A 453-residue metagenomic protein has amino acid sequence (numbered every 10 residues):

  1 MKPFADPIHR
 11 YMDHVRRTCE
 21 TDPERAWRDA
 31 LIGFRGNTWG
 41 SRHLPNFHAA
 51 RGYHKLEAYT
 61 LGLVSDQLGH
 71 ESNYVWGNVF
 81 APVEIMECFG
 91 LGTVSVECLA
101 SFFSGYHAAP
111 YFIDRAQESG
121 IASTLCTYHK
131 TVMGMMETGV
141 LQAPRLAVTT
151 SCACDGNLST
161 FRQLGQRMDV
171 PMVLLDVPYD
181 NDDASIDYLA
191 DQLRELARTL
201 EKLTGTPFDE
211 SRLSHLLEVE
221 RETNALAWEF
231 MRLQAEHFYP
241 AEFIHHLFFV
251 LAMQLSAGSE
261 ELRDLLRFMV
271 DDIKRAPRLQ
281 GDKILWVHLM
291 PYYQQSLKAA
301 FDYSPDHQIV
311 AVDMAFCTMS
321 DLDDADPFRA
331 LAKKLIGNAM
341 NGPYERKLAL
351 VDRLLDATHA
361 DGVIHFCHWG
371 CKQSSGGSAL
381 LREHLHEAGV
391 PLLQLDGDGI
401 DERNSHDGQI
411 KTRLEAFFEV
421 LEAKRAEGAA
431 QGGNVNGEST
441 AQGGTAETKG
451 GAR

Functional and structural regions predicted by a protein language model:
K2-N73, A190, R194, R198-A315 (+1 more regions): A charged, amphipathic alpha-helical module
P3-Y11, A379-G432, K449-R453: Peripheral docking tails and interdomain loops at the edges of cofactor- or intermediate-handling domains
Y53-L68, S72-S123, M133-V140: An N-terminal, globular interaction/scaffold subdomain
G77-F80, T150-A153, W286-P291, C367-W369: Structural motif
V79-F80, I85-R115, L285-L354: Redox- and metal-dependent alpha/beta enzyme cores, enriched for Fe-S-associated oxidoreductases and cofactor-handling
G120-E137, A339-R353: Glycine-rich, highly charged phosphate/nucleotide-binding loops
K130-T199: Acidic/His-rich segments in extracytoplasmic proteins that coordinate ligands and/or metal ions
G342-A388, L393: C-terminal hydrophobic structural anchor segments that stabilize assembly/packing rather than catalytic chemistry
